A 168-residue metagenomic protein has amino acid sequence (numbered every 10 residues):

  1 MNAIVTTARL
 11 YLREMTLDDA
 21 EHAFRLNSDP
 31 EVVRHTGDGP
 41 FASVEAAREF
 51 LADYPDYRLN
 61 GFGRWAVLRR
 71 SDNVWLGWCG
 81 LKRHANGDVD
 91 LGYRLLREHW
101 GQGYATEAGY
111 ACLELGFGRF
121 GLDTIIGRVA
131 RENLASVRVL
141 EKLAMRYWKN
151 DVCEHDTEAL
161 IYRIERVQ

Functional and structural regions predicted by a protein language model:
M1-H35, A52, A66-Q168: Acyl-donor (CoA/ACP) binding surface of acyl/acetyltransferases
D18, F41-A42: Short coil/turn linker and secondary-structure boundary residues
S43-A47: Short amphipathic alpha-helix in the helical subdomain of ABC transporter nucleotide-binding domains
Y54-A66: A short helix-loop-beta-strand connector motif used in the catalytic cores of GNAT acetyltransferases and, in some
